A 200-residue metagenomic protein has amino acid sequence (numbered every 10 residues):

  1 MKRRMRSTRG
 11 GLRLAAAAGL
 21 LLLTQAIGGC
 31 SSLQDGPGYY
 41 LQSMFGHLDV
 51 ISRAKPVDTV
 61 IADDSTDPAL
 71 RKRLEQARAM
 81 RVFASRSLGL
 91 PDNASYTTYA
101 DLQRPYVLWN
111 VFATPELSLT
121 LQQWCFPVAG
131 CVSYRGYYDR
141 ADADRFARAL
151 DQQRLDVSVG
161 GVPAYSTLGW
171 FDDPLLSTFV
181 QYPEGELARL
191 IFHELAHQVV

Functional and structural regions predicted by a protein language model:
K2-A16: Bacterial N-terminal signal peptides that target proteins for export
A15-A26: Bacterial N-terminal signal peptides
I27-I51: Bacterial Sec signal peptide processing site at the extreme N-terminus
H47-K55, P163-A164: Short alpha-helical hairpin
I51-P68, Q122-V132, V199: Acidic/histidine-rich, surface-exposed loop or edge segments in extracytoplasmic proteins
P68-L70, E194: Conformational gate/switch positions in structured elements
L70, L74-R81: Short amphipathic alpha-helical coiled-coil/interface segments
A79-V200: Acidic/His-rich structured neighborhood in mature extracellular/periplasmic domains
